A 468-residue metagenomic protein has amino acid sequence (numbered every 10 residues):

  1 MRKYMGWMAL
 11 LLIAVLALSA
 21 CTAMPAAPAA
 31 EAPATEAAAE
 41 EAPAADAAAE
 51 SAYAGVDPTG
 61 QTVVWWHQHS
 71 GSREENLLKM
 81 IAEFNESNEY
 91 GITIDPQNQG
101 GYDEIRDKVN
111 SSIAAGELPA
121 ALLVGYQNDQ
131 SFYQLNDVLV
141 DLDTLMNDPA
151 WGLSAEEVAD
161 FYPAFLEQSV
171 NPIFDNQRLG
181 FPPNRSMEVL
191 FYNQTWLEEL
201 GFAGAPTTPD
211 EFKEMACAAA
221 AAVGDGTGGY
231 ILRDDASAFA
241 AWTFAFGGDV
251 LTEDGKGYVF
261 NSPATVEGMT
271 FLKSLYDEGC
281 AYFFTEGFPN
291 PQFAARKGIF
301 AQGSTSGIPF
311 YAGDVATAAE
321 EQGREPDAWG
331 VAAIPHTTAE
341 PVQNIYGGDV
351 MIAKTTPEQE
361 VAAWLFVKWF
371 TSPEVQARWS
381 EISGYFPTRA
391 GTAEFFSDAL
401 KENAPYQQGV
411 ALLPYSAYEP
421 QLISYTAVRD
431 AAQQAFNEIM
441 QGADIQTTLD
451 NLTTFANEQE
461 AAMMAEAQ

Functional and structural regions predicted by a protein language model:
M1-V63, D450, T454-Q468: Short, low-complexity disordered leader/linker segments with a strong preference for bacterial N-terminal type II
A42-G55, Q127-M187, K213, G224 (+3 more regions): Hinge/lid segment of periplasmic solute-binding proteins
A49-E50, A159-D160, V170-I173, D327-A333 (+3 more regions): Long, aromatic- and glycine/proline-rich binding clefts that accommodate carbohydrate-like moieties
T59-S70, I92-Q97, A121, F366: Short, well-ordered beta-strand elements
Q68, M80-I81, S237-A241, A245 (+1 more regions): Extracytoplasmic/periplasmic substrate-binding proteins
E83, S87-A164, E198-G201, T207 (+3 more regions): Extracytoplasmic "Venus flytrap"/periplasmic binding protein-like
Q168-P183, E188, D210-Y258, A264 (+1 more regions): Extracytoplasmic/periplasmic solute-binding protein
M215-A220, D254-F283, I334: Glycine-centered hinge/linker elements that transmit conformational signals in sensory and ligand-binding systems
